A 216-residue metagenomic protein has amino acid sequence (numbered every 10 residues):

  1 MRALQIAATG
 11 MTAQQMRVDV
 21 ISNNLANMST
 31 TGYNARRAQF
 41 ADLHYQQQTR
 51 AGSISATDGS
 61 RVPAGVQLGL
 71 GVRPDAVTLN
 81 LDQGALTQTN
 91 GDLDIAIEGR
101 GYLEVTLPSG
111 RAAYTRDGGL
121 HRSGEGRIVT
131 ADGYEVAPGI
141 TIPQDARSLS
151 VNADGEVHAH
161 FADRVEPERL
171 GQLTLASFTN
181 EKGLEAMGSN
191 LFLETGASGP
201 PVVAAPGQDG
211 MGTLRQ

Functional and structural regions predicted by a protein language model:
M1-Q216: Amphipathic alpha-helical polymerization modules
